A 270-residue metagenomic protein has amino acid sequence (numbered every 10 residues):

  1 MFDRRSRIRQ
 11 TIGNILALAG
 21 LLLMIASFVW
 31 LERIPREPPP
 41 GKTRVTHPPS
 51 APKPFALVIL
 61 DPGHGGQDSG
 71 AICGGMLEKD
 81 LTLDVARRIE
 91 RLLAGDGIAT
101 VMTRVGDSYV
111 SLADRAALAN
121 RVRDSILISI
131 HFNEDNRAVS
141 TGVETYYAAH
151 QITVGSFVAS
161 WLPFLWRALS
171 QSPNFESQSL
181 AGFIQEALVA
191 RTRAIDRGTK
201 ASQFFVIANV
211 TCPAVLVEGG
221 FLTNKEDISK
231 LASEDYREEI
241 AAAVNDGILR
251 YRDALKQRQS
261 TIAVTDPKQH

Functional and structural regions predicted by a protein language model:
M1-H270: Catalytic-site microenvironment of enzymes that process N-acetyl-hexosamine-containing cell-wall polysaccharides
